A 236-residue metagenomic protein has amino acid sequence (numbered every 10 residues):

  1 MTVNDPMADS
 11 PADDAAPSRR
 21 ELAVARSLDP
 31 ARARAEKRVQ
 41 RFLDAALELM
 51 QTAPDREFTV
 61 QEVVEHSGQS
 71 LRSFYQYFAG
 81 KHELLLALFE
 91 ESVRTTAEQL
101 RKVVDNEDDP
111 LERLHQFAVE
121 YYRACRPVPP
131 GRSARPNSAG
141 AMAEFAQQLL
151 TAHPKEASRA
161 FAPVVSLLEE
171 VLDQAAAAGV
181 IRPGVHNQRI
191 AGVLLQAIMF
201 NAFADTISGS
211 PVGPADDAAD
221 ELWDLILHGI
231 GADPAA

Functional and structural regions predicted by a protein language model:
M1-R26, E120-R123, S166, E170-A178 (+2 more regions): C-terminal peripheral helix-coil segments that are non-catalytic and often amphipathic
A35, V39, L85, F89 (+3 more regions): Amphipathic, non-transmembrane alpha-helical scaffold segments
A35-A46, V63, L88-S92, T96 (+2 more regions): Generic hydrophobic, amphipathic alpha-helix propensity
R41, L49-E83, A87, E91: Helix-turn-helix
A45-L49, A124, A197: Short amphipathic alpha-helical elements of helix-turn-helix/winged-helix folds
A87, R101-S133, Q188-L194: Hydrophobic alpha-helical connector segments
E112, K155-P163, A177-L194, G213-D217: All-alpha amphipathic helical-bundle segments outside canonical DNA-binding/catalytic cores that form hydrophobic
Y122-E170, V180, R189: Short secondary-structure transition hinges
